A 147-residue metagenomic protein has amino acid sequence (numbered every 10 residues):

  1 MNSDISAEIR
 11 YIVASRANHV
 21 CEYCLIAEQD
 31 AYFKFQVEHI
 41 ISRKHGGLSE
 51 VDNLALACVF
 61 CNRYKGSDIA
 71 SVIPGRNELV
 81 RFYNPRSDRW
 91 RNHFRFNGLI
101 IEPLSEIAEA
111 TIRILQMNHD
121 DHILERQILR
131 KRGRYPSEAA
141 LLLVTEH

Functional and structural regions predicted by a protein language model:
M1-E8, I12, A27-D30, D52 (+1 more regions): Extended charged
M1-G46: Long, hydrophobic N-terminal alpha-helical segment
C21, H45-K65: Short beta-strand-alpha-helix junction that forms the catalytic/metal-binding core of metal-dependent nuclease domains
V37-I40, L54, F94: Structural signal for hydrophobic
